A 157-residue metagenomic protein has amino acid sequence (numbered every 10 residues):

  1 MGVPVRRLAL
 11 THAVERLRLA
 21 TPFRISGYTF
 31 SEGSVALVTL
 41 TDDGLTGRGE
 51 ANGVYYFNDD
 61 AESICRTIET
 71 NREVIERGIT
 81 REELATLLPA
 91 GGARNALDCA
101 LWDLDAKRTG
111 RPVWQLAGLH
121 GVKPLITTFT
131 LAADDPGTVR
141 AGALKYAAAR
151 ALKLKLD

Functional and structural regions predicted by a protein language model:
G2-D157: N-terminal capping/lid subdomain adjacent to the active-site entrance of alpha/beta enzymes
